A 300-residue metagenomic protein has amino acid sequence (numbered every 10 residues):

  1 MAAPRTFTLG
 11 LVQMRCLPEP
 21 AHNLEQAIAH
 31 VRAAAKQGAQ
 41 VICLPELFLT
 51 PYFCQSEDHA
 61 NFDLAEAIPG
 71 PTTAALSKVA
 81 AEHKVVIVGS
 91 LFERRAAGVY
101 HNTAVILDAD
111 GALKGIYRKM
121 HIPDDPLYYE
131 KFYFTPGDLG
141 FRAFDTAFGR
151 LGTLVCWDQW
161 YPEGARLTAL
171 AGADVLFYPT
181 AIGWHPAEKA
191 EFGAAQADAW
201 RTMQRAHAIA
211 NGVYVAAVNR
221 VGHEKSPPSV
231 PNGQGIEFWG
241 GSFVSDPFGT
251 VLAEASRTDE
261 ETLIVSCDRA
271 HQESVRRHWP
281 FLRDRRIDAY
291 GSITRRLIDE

Functional and structural regions predicted by a protein language model:
A2-M14: Short beta-strand segments enriched in small/hydrophobic residues
L9, I106-K114, V244-L252: Short, glycine-anchored, charge-dense loop/turn motifs used at functional sites
L9, N23, V31-A60, A80 (+6 more regions): Active-site beta-strand/loop signature of hydrolases that rely on acidic residues for catalysis
T50-P69, A96-Y100: Metal-dependent catalytic neighborhoods of phosphoester/phosphodiester hydrolases
A65, P69-V88, C156-E261: CN hydrolase (nitrilase-like) catalytic-core segments centered on the catalytic cysteine and neighboring Lys/Glu
E66-I68, K78, R95-M203, H278-W279: Active-site catalytic loop in hydrolytic enzyme cores
T103, I116-K119, G241, E254 (+1 more regions): Residue-level detector of high-confidence beta-strand sites
H271-E300: A conserved C-terminal secondary-structure "cap"
